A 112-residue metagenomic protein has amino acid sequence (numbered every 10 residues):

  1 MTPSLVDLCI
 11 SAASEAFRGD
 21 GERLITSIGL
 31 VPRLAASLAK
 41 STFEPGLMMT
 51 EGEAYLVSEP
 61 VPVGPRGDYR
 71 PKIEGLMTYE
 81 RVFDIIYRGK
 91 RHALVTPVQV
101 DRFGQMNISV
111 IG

Functional and structural regions predicted by a protein language model:
M1-G112: Conserved alpha/beta enzyme-core scaffold
